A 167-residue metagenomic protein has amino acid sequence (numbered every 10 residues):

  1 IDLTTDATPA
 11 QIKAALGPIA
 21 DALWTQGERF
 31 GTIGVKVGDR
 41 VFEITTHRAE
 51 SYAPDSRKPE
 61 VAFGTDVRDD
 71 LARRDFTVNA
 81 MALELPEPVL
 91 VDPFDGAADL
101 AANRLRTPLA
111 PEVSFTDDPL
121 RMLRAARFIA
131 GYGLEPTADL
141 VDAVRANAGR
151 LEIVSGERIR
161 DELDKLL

Functional and structural regions predicted by a protein language model:
I1-L167: Catalytic cores of the polymerase beta-like nucleotidyltransferase superfamily and closely associated nucleotide
